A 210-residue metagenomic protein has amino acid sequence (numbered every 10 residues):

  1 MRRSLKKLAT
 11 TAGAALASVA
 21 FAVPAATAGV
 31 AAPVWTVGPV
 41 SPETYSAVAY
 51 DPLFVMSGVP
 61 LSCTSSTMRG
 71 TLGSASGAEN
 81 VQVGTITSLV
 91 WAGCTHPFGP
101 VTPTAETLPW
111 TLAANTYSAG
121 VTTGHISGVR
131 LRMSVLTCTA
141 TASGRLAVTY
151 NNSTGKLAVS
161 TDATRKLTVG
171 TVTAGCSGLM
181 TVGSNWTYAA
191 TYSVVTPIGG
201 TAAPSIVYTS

Functional and structural regions predicted by a protein language model:
M1-G29: Secretory targeting and sorting signals
G13, P24-A26, Y45-A47, T111-L112 (+2 more regions): N-terminal cationic amphipathic segment used for targeting or macromolecule association
A17-S18, A26-A28, P103, V169 (+1 more regions): Intrinsically disordered, low-complexity regions enriched in Ser/Pro/Gly/Gln/His and often acidic
T27-V90, G175-S210: N-terminal segment immediately downstream of the Sec signal-peptide cleavage site in secreted/extracellular proteins
M56, T87, L131, V169-G170: Residue-level signal for mature regions of secreted extracellular proteins and peptides
S65-D162: Predominantly extracellular/secreted and cell-surface proteins with exposed, flexible low-complexity segments
R145-T187: Extracytosolic low-complexity repeat regions of secreted or lipid-anchored proteins
